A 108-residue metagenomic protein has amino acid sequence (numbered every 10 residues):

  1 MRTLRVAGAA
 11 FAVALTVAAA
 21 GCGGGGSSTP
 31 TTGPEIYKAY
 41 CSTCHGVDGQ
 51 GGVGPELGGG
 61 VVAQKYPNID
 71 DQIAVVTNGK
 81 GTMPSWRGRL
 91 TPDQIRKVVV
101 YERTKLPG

Functional and structural regions predicted by a protein language model:
M1-F11: Bacterial N-terminal signal peptides that target proteins for export
R2-L4, S28-P30, C44: A generic local structural motif
T16, E35-K38, T77: Processing junctions and N-termini across compartments
A18-G21: C-terminal motif of bacterial Sec signal peptides marking the signal peptidase cleavage site
G23-G26: Bacterial signal peptide processing site
P30-E35, Q50-V75: Gly/Gly-Pro-rich "capping" loops immediately C-terminal to redox-active cysteine motifs in periplasmic/lumenal
I36-V47, V98, E102: The canonical Cys-X-X-Cys-His
G52-G60, T77-G108: Axial heme c-ligation environment in periplasmic c-type cytochrome domains
